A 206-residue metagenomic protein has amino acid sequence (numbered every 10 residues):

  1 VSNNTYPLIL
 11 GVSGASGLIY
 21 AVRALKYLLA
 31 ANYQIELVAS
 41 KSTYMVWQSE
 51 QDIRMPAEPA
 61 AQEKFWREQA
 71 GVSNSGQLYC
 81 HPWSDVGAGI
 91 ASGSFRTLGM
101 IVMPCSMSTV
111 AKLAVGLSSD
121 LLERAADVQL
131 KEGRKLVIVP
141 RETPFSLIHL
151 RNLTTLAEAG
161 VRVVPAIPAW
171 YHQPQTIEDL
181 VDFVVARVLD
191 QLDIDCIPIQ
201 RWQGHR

Functional and structural regions predicted by a protein language model:
V1-L136, P144-R206: A cross-family phosphate/adenosyl-ligand binding-site feature
